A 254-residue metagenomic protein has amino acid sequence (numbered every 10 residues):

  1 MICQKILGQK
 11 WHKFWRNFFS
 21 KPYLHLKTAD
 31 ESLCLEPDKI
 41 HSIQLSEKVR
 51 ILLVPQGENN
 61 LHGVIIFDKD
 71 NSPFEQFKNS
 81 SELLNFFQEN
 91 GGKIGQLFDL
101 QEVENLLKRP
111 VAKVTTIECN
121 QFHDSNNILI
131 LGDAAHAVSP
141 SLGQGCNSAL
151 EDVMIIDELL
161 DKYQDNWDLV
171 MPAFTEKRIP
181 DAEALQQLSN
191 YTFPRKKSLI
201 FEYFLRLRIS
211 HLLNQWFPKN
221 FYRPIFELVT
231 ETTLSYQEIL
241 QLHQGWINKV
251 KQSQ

Functional and structural regions predicted by a protein language model:
M1-V114, E118-H123: Conserved FAD-binding catalytic core of PHBH/FMO-like flavoproteins
I2-C3, E36-P37, P73-E75, L106-L107 (+5 more regions): Generic hydrophobic, helix-prone segments enriched in Leu/Val/Ile
Q4-L7, I128, P218: Short helix-capping/hinge motifs at transmembrane helix termini and TM-loop junctions
P22, P110-R195: Conserved mid-domain beta->alpha element of the FAD-binding
E75, N79, L83, G145 (+3 more regions): Conserved acidic
S81, E151-M154, L207: A structural signal for well-ordered alpha-helical segments within the folded catalytic domains of diverse enzymes
L97, E158-Q254: C-terminal helical "tail/cap" subdomain of flavin- and related membrane-associated enzymes
